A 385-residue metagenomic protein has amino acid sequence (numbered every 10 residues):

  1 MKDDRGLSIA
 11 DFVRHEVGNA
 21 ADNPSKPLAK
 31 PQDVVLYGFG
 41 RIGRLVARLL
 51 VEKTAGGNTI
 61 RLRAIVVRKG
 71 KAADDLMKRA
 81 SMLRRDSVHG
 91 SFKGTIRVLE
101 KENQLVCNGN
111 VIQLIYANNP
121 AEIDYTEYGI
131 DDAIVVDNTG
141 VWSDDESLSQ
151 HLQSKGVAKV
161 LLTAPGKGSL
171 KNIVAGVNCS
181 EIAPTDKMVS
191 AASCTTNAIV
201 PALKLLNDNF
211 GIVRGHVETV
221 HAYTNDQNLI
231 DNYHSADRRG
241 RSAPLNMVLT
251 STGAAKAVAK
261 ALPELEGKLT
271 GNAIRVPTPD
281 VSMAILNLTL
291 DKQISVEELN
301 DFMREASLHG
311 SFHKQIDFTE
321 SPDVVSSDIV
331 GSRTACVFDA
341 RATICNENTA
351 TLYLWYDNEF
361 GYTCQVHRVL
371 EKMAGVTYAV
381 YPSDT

Functional and structural regions predicted by a protein language model:
M1-L229, Y233-G240, I344, R368-V369 (+1 more regions): N-terminal Rossmann-like NAD(P) cofactor-binding subdomain of oxidoreductases, focused on the glycine-rich
M1-L28, G271, M283-T385: C-terminal active-site/capping subdomain that shapes the small-molecule cofactor and substrate pocket of enzyme
P31, T185-D186, S242-P244, V281-I285 (+1 more regions): Short, solvent-exposed beta-strand edge segments and adjacent coil->beta transition regions
Y37, R41, L45, I130 (+12 more regions): Conserved active-site and cofactor/substrate-binding residues in soluble primary-metabolism enzymes
V67-K71, G166-K167, S193-T195, T219-D226 (+4 more regions): Glycine-rich beta-alpha junction loops
R85, G94, C107, A175-C179 (+13 more regions): Generic structural "secondary-structure junction" signal
N138, L161-G168, P184-A192, A202-F210 (+9 more regions): Tubulin/FtsZ superfamily GTPase core signature
G211-A273, L288: Catalytic core of tubulin tyrosine ligase-like
